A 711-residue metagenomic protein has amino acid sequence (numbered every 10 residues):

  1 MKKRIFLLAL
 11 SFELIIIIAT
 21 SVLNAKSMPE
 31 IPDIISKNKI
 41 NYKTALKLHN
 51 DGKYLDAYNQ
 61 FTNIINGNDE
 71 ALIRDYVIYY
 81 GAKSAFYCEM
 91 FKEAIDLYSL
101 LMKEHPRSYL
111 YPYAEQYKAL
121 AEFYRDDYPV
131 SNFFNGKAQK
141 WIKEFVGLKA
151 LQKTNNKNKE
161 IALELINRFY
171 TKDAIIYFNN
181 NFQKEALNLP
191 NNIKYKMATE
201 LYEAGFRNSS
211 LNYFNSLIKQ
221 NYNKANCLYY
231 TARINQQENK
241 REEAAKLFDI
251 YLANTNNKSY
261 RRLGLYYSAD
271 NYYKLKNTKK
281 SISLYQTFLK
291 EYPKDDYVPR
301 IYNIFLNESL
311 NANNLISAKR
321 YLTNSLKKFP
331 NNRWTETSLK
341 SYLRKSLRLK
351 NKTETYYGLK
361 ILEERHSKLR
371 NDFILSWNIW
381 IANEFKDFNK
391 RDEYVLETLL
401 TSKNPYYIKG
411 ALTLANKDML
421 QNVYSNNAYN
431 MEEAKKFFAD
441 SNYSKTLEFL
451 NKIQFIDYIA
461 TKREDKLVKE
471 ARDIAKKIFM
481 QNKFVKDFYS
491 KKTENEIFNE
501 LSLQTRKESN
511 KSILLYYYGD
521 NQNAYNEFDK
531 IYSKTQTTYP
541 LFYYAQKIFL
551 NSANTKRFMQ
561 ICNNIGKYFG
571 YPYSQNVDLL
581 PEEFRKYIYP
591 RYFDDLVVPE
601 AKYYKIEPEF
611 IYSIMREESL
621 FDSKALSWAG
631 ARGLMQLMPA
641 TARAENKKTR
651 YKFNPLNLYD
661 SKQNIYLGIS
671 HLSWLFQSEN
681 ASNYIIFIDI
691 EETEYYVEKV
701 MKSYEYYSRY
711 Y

Functional and structural regions predicted by a protein language model:
L23-T62, A71-Y76, F145, N156 (+4 more regions): N-terminal leader/linker segments that initiate helical-solenoid repeat arrays
P32-I35, I64-R74, L101-Y113, F133-V146 (+12 more regions): Short solvent-exposed coil/turn linkers within tandem alpha-helical repeat scaffolds
K39-N63, I161-E164, R168-F169, K196-F206 (+2 more regions): Alpha-helical segment of the N-proximal tetratricopeptide repeat
L48, A85, E122, L165 (+9 more regions): Residue at a conserved register position within TPR or TPR-like alpha-solenoid repeats
D51, C88, R125, R168 (+9 more regions): Structural motif corresponding to the intra-repeat A-B loop/turn of tetratricopeptide repeats
A57, A94, V130-S131, A174 (+9 more regions): Single-residue signature of alpha-solenoid repeat helices
R300, A312-L315, T337, L349-K352 (+8 more regions): Catalytic glycan-binding domains that act on GlcNAc-containing polysaccharides
